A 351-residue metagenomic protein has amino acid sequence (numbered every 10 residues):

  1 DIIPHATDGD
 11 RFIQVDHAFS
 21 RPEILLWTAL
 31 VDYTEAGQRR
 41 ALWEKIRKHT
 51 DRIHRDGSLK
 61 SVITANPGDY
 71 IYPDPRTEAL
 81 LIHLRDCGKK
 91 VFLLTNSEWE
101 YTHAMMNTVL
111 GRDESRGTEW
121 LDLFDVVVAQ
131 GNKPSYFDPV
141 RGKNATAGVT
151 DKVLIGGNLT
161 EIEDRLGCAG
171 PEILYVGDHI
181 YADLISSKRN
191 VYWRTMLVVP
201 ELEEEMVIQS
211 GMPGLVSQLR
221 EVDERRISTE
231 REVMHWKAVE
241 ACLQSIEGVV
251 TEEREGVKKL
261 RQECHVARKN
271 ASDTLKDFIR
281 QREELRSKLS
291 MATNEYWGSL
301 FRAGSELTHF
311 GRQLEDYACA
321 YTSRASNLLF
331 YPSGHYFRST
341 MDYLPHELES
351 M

Functional and structural regions predicted by a protein language model:
D1-M351: HAD-like aspartate-dependent phosphatase fold
